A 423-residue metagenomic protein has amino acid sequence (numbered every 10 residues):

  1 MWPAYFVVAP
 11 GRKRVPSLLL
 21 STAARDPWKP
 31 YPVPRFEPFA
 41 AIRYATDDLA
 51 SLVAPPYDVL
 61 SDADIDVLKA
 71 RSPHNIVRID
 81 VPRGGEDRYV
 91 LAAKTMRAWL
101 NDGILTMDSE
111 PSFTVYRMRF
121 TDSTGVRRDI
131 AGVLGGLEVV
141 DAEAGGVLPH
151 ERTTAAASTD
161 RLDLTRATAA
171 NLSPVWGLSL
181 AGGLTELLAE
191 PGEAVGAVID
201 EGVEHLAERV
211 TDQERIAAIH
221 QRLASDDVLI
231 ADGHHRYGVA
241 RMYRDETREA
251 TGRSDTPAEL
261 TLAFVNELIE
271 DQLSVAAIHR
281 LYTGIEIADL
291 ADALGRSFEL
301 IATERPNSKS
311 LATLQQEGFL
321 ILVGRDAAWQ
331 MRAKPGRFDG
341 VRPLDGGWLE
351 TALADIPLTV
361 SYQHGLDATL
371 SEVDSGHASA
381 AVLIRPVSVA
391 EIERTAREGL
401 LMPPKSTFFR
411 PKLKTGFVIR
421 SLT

Functional and structural regions predicted by a protein language model:
Y5-F6: Aromatic (phenylalanine/tyrosine) cluster motif
R14: Cationic, low-complexity basic patches in intrinsically disordered or flexible, solvent-exposed regions
L18-T423: Surface-exposed, charge/polar-rich loops and edge strands
